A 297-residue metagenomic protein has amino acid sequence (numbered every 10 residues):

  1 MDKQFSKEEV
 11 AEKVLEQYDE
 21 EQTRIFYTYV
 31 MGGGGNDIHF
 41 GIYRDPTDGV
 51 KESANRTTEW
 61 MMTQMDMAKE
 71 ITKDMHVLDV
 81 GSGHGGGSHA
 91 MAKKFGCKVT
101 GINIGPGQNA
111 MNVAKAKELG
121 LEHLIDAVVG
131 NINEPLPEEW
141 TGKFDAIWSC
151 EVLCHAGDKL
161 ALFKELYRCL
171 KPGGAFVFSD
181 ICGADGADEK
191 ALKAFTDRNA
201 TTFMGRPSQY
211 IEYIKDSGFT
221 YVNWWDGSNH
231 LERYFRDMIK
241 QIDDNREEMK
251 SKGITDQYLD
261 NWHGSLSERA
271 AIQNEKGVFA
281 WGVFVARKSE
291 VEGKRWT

Functional and structural regions predicted by a protein language model:
M1-Y29: N-terminal auxiliary segments of SAM/dcSAM-dependent transferases
D37-F40, K51-K73: Conserved alpha-helix/loop element of class I SAM-dependent methyltransferases that forms part of the SAM/SAH-binding
H76-L78, G87-E134: Class I SAM-dependent methyltransferase SAM/SAH-binding core
N133-I147: A short acidic, Gly/Pro-enriched loop at the edge of an enzyme's catalytic core that lines a small-molecule cofactor
L160-A175: A short glycine-rich, Lys/Arg-flanked "PGG" loop and its adjoining helix->strand segment in the class I
F178-T202, I214: Short, glycine-/aromatic-enriched active-site segment of Class I SAM-dependent methyltransferases
T202-G218, W224: Short alpha-helix
N261-T297: C-terminal lobe and adjacent flexible extensions of AdoMet/dcAdoMet transferase-like proteins
